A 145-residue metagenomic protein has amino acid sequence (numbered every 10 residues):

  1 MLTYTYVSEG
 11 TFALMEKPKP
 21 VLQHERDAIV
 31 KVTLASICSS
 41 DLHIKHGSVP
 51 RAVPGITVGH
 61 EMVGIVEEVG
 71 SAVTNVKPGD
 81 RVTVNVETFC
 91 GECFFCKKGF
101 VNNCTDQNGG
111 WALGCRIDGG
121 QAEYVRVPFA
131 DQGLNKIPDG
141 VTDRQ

Functional and structural regions predicted by a protein language model:
M1-Y4, A28: Short structural boundary motif marking the start of a folded domain
V7, K19-P20, V53-G59, L113-D118 (+1 more regions): Short Gly/Pro-enriched turn/cap motifs at secondary-structure boundaries
V7-T11, A35-I37: Short polar catalytic/cofactor-binding loops
S8-E9, L22-E25, S71, A130 (+1 more regions): Short strand-connecting beta-turns/loops that link adjacent beta-strands
G10-P18: Short glycine/threonine/proline-enriched tight-turn/helix- or strand-capping micro-motif at secondary-structure
P20-A35, S48-K97, P138: Glycine-rich beta-strand-centered segment in the early N-terminal region that forms part of a ligand/cofactor-binding
S40-H46: Cytochrome P450 core scaffold surrounding the K-helix E-X-X-R motif and the conserved "meander" helix-loop region
E92-Q145: NAD(P)H dinucleotide-binding glycine-rich loop of Rossmann-like/cofactor-binding domains, especially the beta1-alpha1
